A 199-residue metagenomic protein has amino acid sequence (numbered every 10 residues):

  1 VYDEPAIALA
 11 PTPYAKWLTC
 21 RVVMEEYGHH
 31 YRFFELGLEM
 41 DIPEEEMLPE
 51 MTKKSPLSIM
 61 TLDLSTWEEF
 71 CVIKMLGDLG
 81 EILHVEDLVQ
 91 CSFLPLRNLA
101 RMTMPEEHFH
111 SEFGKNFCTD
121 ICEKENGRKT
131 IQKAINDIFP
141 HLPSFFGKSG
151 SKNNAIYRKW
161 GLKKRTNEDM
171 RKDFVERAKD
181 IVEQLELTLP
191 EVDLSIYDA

Functional and structural regions predicted by a protein language model:
V1, M47-S55, P190-L194: Short alpha-helical hairpin
V1-R21, E81-L96: Helix-loop segments that flank and shape redox-cofactor active sites
D3-E4, Y27, Y31-F34, E86 (+6 more regions): Structural signal for well-ordered, non-membrane alpha-helices
W17, V22-P49, K115-I121: Conserved alpha-helical segments that form or flank metal/cofactor-binding pockets of metalloenzymes
I42-K115: Active-site-proximal alpha-helical scaffolds that flank and shape metal-associated catalytic sites
P49-K74, C91, K124-E125, I138-K164: Acidic/His metal-coordination segments adjacent to aromatic residues that form catalytic metal sites in metalloenzymes
L94-G150: A contiguous pocket-lining binding segment that forms or flanks enzyme active sites
K129-A199: Extended, helix-rich structural scaffolds rather than catalytic motifs
